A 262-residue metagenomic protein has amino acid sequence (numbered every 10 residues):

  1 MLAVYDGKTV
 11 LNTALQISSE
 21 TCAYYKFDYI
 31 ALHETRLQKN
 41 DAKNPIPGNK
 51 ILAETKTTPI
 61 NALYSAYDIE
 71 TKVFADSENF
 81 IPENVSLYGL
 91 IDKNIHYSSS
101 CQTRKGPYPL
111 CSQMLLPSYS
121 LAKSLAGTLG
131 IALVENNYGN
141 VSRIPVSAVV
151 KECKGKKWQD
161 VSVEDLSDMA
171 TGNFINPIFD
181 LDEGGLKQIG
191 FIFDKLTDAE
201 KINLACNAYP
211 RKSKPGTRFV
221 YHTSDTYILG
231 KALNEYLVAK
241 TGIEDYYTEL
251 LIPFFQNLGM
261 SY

Functional and structural regions predicted by a protein language model:
M1-K72: Long, charge-dense tracts
L2-V4, Y64-L110: A short, well-structured edge-of-sheet supersecondary motif
E78-I81, V85-G89, K157, V161-D182: Carboxylate/His-rich catalytic cores and anion/metal-binding grooves
T103-P107, P145-E152, D182-L186: Short linear capping/connector segments at secondary-structure termini
G106-L115, K187-Y262: Catalytic-site signature segments of enzymes, centered on catalytic residues
P117-S142, V146, L166, L229-L233: Active-site SXXK
Y119-A126, W158-V161, V220-Y227: Aromatic- and histidine-enriched alpha-helix N-cap/loop-to-helix transition segments that scaffold the rims
N136-F174, A208-K214, V238-Y262: Active-site helix/loop module of the DD-peptidase/beta-lactamase fold, centered on the serine-lysine SxxK catalytic
